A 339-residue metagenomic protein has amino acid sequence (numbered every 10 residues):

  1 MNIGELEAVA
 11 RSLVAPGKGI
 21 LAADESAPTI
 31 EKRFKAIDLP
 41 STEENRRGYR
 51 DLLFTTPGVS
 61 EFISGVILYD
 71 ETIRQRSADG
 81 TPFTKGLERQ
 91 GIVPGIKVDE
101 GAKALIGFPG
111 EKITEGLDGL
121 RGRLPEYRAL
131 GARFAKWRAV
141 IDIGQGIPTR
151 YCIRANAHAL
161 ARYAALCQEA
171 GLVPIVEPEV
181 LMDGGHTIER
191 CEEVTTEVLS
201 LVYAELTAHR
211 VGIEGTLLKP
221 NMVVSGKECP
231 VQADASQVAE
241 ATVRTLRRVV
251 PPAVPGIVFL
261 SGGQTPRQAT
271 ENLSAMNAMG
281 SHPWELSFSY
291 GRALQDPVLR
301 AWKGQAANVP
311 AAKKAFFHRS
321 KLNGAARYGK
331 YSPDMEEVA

Functional and structural regions predicted by a protein language model:
M1-L130, I143, V231, A235 (+4 more regions): Alpha/beta catalytic barrel-like cores
T42, W137, V176, L218 (+1 more regions): Conserved, mostly hydrophobic/aromatic
V66, A135, P174-I175, T216 (+1 more regions): Hydrophobic residues within beta-strands of alpha/beta enzymes
D70, A139, P220: Residues that line or immediately flank small-molecule/substrate-binding pockets and catalytic motifs
V93, V173, G215-L217, G256: Proline-centered loop/turn at the N-terminus of a beta-strand
E100, I141, V180, M222-V224: Short, histidine-centered active-site or binding-site loop motifs used for metal coordination, general acid-base
L120-E205: Helix-rich catalytic cores of soluble enzyme domains
M182, H186-A253: Catalytic core of soluble alpha/beta enzymes
